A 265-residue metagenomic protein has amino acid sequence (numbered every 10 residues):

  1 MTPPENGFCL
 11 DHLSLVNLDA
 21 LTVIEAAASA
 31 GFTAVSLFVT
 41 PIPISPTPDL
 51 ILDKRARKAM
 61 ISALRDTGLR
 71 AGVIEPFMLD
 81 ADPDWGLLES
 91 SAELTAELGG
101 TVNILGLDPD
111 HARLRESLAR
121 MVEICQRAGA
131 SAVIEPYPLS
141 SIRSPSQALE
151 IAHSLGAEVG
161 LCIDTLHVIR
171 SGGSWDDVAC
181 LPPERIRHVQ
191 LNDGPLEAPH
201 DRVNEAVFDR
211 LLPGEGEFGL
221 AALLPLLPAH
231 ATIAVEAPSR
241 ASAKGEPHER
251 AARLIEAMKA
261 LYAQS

Functional and structural regions predicted by a protein language model:
M1-C9, N17-A34, R65-T67, A96 (+3 more regions): Histidine-acidic metal/acid-base catalytic patches
D11-L15, F38-I42, P76-L79, L107-P109 (+4 more regions): Active-site beta-loop-alpha junctions enriched in small/polar residues
F32-I44, L69, V73-I74: Short, conserved active-site loops that position catalytic residues or coordinate cofactors/metal ions across diverse
S36, V73, N103-I104, V133 (+2 more regions): Conserved beta-strand positions in the central sheet of alpha/beta enzyme cores
S36-I61: Glycine-rich, proline-tolerant flexible connector loops at the mouths of alpha/beta enzymes
P48-A56, P83-S90, P109-E116, L139-R143 (+3 more regions): Alpha-helix N-cap and loop-to-helix initiation/capping positions
A63-R70, P76-G160, R170: Active-site acidic/histidine proton-transfer and metal-coordination neighborhood in alpha/beta enzyme cores
